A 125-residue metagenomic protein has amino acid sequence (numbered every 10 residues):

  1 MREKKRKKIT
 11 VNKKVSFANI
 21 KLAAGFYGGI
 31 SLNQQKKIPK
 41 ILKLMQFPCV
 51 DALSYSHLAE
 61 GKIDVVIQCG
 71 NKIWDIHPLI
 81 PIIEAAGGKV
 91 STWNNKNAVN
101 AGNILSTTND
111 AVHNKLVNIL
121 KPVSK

Functional and structural regions predicted by a protein language model:
M1-Y55, N103-K125: Acidic beta-strand-loop-alpha-helix segment within the catalytic core of divalent metal-dependent phosphate-processing
K36-K40, S56-K125: Oxyanion/phosphate-interacting regions
